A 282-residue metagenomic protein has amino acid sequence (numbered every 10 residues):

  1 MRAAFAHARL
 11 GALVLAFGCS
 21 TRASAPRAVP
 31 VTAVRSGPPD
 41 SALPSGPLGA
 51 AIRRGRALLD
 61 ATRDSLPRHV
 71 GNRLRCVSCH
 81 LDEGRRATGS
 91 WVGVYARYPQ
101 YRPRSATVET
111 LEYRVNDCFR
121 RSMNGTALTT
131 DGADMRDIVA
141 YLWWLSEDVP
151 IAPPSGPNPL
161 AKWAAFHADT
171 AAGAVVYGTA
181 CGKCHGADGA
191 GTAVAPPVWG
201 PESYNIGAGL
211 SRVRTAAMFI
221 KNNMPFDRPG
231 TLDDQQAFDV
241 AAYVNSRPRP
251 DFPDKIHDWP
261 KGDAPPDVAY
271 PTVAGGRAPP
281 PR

Functional and structural regions predicted by a protein language model:
M1-L10: Bacterial N-terminal signal peptides that target proteins for export
R9-R56, A61-T62, Q100-A171, V273-G275 (+1 more regions): Post-cleavage N-terminal segment of exported redox proteins
G37, G49-R54, L58, R85-L128 (+2 more regions): Extracytoplasmic electron-transfer domains, predominantly the class I c-type cytochrome c fold
P47-E83, A164-A195, V213-T215: Sequence/structural segment immediately N-terminal to covalent heme-attachment motifs in c-type and related
D64-G71, T126-D131, I151-S155, R228-D234 (+1 more regions): Surface-exposed patches in mature extracellular/periplasmic domains of secreted proteins
S65-P67, E83-S90, L145-P150, R247-D254: Secretory-pathway/luminal and periplasmic proteins that interact with or process carbohydrate-rich
P159-A165, A195-G207: Short helix/strand-bridging catalytic loops that position acidic/His residues to coordinate divalent metals and engage
D251-R282: A cross-kingdom marker for long, charged
